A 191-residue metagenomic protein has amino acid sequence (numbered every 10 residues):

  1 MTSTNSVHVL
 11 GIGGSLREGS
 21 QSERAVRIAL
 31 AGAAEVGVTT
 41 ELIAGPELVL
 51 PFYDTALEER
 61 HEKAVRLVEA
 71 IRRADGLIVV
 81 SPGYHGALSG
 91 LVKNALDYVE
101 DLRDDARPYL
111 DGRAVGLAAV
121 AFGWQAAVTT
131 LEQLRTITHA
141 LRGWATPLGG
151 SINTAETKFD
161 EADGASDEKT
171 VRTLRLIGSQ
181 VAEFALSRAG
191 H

Functional and structural regions predicted by a protein language model:
T2-L10, G14, W144-H191: Glycine-rich phosphate/pyrophosphate-binding loop and the adjoining helix
T2-V38: N-terminal beta1-alpha1 ligand-phosphate binding loop
L16-R17, E47, F122: Short, glycine/serine-rich, charged loops/turns that create anion-binding and catalytic segments at active sites
A25, K63, T130, T170-T173 (+1 more regions): Hydrophobic alpha-helical membrane-association signature
A31-V38, D104, H139, G143 (+1 more regions): Generic secondary-structure signature for well-ordered alpha-helical cores
G37-F52, W144-N153: Short beta-strand elements in bilobed, periplasmic/extracellular small-molecule ligand-binding domains
G45-E62, K158-A162: N-terminal beta-loop-helix "entrance" segment that forms/cooperates in small-molecule cofactor or anionic ligand
E62-L141: Helix-loop-strand module that forms the ligand-binding subsite of alpha/beta enzymes
